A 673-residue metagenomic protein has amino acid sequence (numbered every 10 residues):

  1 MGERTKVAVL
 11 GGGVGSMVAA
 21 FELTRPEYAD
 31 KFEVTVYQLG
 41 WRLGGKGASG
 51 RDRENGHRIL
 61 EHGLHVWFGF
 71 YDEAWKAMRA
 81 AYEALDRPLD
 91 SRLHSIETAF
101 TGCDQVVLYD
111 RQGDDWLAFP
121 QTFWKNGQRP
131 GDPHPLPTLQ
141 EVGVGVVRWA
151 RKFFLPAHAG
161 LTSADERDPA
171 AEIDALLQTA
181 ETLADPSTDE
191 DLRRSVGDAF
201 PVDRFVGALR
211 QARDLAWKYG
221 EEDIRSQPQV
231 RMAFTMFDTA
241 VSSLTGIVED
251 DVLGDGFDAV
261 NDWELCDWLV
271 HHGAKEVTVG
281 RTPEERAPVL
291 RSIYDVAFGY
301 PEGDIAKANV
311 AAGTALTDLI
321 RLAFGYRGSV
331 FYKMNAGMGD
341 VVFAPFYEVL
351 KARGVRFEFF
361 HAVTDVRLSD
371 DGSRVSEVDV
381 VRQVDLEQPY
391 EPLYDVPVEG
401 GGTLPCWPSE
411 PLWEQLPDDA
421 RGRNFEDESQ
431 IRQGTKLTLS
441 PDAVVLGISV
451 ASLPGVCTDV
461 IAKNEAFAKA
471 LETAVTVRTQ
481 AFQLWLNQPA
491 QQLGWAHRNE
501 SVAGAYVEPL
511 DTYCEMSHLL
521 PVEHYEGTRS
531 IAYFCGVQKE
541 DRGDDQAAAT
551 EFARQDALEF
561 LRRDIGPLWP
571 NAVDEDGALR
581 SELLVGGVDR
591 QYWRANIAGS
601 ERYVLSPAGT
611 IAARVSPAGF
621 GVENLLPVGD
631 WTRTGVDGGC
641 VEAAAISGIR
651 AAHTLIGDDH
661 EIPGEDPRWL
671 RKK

Functional and structural regions predicted by a protein language model:
E3-T35: N-terminal Rossmann-like FAD-binding beta1-loop-alpha1 element of flavoenzymes
T24-R53: Glycine-rich FAD pyrophosphate-binding loop
N55-Q178, T182, D191-Q211, L215 (+1 more regions): Dinucleotide-binding Rossmann-like beta1-alpha1 core, especially the glycine-rich loop that anchors the ADP
R87-F100, F359-F360, H660-L670: Short, glycine/acidic-rich hinge or "gate" loops at secondary-structure transitions that mediate conformational
T122-D191, Q388-S429, L519-V585: Low-complexity, serine/threonine/proline-enriched polar segments
W149, F153-F205, Q227-M232, H272 (+4 more regions): C-terminal lid/capping helical subdomain adjacent to the catalytic/cofactor pocket in oxidative enzymes
F153-R432: Active-site/ligand-binding neighborhood in enzyme catalytic cores
S242, L253, L316-E348, H361 (+11 more regions): C-terminal segments that line or cap access tunnels to active or ligand-binding sites in enzymes and enzyme-associated
